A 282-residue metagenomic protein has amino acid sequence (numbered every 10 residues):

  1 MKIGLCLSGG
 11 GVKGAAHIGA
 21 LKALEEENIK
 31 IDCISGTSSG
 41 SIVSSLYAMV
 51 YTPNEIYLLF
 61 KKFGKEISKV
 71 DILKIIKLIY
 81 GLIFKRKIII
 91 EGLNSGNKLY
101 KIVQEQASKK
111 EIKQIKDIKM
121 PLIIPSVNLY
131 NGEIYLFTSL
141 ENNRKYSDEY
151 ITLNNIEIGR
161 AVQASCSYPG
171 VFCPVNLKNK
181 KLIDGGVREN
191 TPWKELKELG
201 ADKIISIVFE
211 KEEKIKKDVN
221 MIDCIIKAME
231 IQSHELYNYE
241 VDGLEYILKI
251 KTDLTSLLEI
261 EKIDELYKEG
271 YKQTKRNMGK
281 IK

Functional and structural regions predicted by a protein language model:
M1-T37, S45-K282: Patatin-like phospholipase
